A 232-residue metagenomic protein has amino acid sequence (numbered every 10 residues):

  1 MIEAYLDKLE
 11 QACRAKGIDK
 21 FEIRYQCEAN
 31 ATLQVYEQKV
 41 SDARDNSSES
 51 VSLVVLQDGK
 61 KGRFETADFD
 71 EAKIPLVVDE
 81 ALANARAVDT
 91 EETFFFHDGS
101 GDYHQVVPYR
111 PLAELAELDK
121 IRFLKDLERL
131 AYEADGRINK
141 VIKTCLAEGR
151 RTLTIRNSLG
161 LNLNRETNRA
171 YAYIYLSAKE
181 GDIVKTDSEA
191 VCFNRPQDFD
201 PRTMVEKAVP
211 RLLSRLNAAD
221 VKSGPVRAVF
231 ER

Functional and structural regions predicted by a protein language model:
M1-R232: Active-site bordering "gate/hinge" segments that shape substrate access to catalytic or cofactor-binding pockets
